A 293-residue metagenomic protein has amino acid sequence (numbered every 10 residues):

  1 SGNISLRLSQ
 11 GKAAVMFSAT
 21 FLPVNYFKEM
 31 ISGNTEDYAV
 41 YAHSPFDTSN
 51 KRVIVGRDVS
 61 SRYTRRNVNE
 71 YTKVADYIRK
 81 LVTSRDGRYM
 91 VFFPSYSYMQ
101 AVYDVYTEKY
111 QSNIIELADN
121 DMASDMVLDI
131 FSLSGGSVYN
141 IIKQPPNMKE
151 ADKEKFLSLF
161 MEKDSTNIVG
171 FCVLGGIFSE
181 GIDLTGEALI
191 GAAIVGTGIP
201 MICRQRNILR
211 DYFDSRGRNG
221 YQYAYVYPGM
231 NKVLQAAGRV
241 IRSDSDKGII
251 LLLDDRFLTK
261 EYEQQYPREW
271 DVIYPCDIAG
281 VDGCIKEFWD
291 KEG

Functional and structural regions predicted by a protein language model:
S1-G293: ASCE RecA-like P-loop NTPase motor cores that couple ATP hydrolysis to mechanical translocation on nucleic acids
